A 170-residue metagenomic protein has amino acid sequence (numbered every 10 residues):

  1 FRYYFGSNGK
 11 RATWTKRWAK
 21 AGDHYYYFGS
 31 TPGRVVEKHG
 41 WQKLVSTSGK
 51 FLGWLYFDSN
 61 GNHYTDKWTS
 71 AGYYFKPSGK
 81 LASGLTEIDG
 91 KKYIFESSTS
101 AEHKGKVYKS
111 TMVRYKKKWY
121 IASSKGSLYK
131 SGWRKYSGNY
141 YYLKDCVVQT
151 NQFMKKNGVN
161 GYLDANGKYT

Functional and structural regions predicted by a protein language model:
F1-T170: Extracellular adhesion/carbohydrate-binding repeat motifs centered on closely spaced tryptophans
